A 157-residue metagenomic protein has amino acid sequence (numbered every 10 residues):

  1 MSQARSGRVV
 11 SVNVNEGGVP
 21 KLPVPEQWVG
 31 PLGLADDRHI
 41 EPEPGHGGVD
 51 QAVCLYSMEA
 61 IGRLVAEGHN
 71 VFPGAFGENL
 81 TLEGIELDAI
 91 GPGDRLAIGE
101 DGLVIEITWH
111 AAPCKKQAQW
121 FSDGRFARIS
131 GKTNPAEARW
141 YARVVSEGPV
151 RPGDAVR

Functional and structural regions predicted by a protein language model:
M1-R157: Metal-cofactor-dependent catalytic cores
